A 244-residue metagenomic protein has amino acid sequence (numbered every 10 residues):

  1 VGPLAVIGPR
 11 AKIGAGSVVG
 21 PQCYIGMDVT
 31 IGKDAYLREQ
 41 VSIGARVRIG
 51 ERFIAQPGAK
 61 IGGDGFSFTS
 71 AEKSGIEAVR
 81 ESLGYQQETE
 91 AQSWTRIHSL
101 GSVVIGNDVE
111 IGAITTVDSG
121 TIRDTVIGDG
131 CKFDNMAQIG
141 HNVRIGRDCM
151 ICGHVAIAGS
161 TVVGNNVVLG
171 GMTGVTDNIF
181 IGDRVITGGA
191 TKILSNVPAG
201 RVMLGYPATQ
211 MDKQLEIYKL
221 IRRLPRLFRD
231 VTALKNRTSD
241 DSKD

Functional and structural regions predicted by a protein language model:
V1-S74, L83-Q210, L215: Structural signal for interior beta-strand "rungs" in well-ordered beta-sheet cores of soluble enzyme domains
A78-V79: Outer-membrane beta-barrel porins/channels
T209-D244: Long, leucine- and charge-enriched amphipathic alpha-helices that form heptad-repeat coiled-coil/leucine-zipper-like
